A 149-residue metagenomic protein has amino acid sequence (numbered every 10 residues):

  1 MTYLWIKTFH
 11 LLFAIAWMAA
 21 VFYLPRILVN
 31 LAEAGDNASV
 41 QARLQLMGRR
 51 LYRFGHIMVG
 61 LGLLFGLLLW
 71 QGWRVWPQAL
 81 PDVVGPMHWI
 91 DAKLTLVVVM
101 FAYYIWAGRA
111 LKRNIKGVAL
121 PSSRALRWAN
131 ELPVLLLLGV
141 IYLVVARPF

Functional and structural regions predicted by a protein language model:
M1-F149: Polytopic transmembrane helical bundles with strong interfacial aromatic enrichment
